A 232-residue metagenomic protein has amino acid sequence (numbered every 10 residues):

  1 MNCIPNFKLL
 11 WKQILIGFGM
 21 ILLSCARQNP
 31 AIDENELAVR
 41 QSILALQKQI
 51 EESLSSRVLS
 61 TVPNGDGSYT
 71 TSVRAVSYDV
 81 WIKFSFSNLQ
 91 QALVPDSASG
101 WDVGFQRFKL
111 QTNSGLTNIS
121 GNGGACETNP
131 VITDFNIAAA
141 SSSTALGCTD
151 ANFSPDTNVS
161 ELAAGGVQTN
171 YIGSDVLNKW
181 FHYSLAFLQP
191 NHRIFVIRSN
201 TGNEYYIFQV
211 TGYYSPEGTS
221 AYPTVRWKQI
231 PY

Functional and structural regions predicted by a protein language model:
N2-I14: Bacterial N-terminal signal peptides that target proteins for export
L23-S24: C-terminal motif of bacterial Sec signal peptides marking the signal peptidase cleavage site
R27: Short, conserved catalytic or interaction motifs in soluble domains
P30-Y232: Surface-exposed, beta-sheet-biased, low-hydrophobicity segments with strongly acidic/polar composition
